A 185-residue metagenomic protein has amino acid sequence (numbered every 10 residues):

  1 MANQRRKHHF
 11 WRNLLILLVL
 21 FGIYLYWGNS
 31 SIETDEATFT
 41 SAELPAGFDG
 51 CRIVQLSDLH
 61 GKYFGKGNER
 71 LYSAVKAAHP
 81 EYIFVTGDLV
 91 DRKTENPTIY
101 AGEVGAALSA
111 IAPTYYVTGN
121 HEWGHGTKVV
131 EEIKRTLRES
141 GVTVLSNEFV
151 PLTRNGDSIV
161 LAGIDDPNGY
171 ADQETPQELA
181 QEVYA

Functional and structural regions predicted by a protein language model:
M1-G47: N-terminal membrane-anchoring alpha-helices
N3, A37, Y100, I164-D172: Short acidic/polar alpha-helix capping motifs at helix-coil junctions
W27, S41-L44, S73-A74, V104-G105 (+1 more regions): Short, flexible, glycine/charge-rich loop motifs used to bind or transfer phosphoryl groups or to couple energy/partner
N29, T34, F48, S109-I111 (+3 more regions): Short, well-ordered coil/turn elements that cap or connect secondary structure elements
S31-G65, Q181-A185: Mobile, glycine- and charge-enriched loop segments and immediately flanking short secondary-structure elements within
T34-S41, E69-R70, I99-E103, G141-F149 (+1 more regions): Alpha-helical scaffolding within the catalytic cores of extracellular/periplasmic polymer-degrading hydrolases
E43-A46, G61, E122-A185: Conserved catalytic scaffold of divalent metal-dependent phosphoesterases
G47, C51-T143: Membrane-embedded segments
